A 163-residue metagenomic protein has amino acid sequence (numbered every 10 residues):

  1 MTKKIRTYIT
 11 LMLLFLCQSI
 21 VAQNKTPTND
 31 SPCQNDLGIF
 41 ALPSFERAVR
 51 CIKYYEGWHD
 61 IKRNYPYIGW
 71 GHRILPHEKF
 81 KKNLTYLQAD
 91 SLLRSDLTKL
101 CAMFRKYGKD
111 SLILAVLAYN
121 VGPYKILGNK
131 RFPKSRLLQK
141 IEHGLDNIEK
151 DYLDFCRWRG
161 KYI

Functional and structural regions predicted by a protein language model:
M1-I9: Bacterial N-terminal signal peptides that target proteins for export
L13-A22: Hydrophobic h-region of N-terminal signal peptides that target proteins for export in Gram-negative bacteria
Q23-W58, H72-H77, L84-L100, K125-I163: Long, amphipathic alpha-helical surface segments
H59-N64, F104-I113, D151: Surface-exposed patches in mature extracellular/periplasmic domains of secreted proteins
R63-Y65, E78-K81: Short, glycine/acidic-enriched capping/hinge loops at junctions between secondary-structure elements
S111-V121: Long, amphipathic, charge-rich alpha-helical segments that form helical bundles/coiled-coils
